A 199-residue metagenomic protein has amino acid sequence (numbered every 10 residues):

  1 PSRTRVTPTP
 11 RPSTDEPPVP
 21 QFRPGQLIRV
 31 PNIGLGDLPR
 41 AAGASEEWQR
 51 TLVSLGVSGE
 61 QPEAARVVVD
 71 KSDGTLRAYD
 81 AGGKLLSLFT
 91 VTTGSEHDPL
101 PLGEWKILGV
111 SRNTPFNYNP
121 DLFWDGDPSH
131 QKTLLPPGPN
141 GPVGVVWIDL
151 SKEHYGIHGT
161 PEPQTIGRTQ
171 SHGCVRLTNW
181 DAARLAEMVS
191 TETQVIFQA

Functional and structural regions predicted by a protein language model:
S2-S54: Extracellular LysM carbohydrate-binding repeats and other cell-envelope/extracellular binding modules
R3-V6, T14, P31, Y79-G82 (+4 more regions): Structured segments of extracytoplasmic/periplasmic soluble domains in secreted or envelope-associated proteins
P24-Q26, E63-A65, S72-T75, S87-F89 (+5 more regions): Envelope-exposed proteins and targeting segments
L27, P31-L35, S72-G74, A81-K84 (+5 more regions): Solvent-exposed coil/turn segments that connect beta secondary-structure elements in extracytoplasmic/periplasmic
R50-H97: A structural motif detector for short, solvent-exposed N-terminal "entry" segments of globular domains
L100-L122, R176: Short, surface-exposed secondary-structure junctions/capping segments
D121-A199: Exported/periplasmic cell-wall-interacting domains
